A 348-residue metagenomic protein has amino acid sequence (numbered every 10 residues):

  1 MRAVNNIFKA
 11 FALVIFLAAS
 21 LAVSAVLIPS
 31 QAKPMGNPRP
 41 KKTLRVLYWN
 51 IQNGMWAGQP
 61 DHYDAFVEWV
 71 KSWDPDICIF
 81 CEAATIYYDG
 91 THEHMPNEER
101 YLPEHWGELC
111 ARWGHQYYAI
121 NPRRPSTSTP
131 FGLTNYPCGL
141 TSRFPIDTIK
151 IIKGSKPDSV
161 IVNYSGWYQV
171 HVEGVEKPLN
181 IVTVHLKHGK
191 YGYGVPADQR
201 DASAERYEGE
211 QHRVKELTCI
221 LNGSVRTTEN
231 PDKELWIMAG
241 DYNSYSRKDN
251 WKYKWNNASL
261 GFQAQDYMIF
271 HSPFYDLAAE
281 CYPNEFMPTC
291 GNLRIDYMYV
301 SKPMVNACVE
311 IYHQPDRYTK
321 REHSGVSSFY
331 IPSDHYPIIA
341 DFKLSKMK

Functional and structural regions predicted by a protein language model:
R2-I15: Bacterial N-terminal signal peptides that target proteins for export
F8, A22-W113, R123-P130, D334 (+1 more regions): N-terminal, active-site-proximal structural segment of metallo-dependent hydrolase catalytic domains
I28, P34, I151, V225-I237 (+1 more regions): Metal-dependent phosphoester-hydrolase catalytic domains
T43-W56, I151-K153, P178-K190, A202 (+1 more regions): Active-site-proximal beta-strand elements of phosphoester/diester hydrolases
L44-I51, W69-E99, I181-V184, E210-Y253 (+3 more regions): Active-site beta-strand/loop signature of hydrolases that rely on acidic residues for catalysis
M55-W56, I86-D89, S126-F131, N135-P137 (+5 more regions): Short catalytic/ligand-binding loop motif for oxyanion handling, primarily in non-cytosolic enzymes, centered on
Q59-F66, L102-L109, P137, Y164 (+3 more regions): Stable alpha-helical elements in mature extracytoplasmic
A83-G189: Structured beta-strand-rich core segments of catalytic domains in phosphoester-bond hydrolases
